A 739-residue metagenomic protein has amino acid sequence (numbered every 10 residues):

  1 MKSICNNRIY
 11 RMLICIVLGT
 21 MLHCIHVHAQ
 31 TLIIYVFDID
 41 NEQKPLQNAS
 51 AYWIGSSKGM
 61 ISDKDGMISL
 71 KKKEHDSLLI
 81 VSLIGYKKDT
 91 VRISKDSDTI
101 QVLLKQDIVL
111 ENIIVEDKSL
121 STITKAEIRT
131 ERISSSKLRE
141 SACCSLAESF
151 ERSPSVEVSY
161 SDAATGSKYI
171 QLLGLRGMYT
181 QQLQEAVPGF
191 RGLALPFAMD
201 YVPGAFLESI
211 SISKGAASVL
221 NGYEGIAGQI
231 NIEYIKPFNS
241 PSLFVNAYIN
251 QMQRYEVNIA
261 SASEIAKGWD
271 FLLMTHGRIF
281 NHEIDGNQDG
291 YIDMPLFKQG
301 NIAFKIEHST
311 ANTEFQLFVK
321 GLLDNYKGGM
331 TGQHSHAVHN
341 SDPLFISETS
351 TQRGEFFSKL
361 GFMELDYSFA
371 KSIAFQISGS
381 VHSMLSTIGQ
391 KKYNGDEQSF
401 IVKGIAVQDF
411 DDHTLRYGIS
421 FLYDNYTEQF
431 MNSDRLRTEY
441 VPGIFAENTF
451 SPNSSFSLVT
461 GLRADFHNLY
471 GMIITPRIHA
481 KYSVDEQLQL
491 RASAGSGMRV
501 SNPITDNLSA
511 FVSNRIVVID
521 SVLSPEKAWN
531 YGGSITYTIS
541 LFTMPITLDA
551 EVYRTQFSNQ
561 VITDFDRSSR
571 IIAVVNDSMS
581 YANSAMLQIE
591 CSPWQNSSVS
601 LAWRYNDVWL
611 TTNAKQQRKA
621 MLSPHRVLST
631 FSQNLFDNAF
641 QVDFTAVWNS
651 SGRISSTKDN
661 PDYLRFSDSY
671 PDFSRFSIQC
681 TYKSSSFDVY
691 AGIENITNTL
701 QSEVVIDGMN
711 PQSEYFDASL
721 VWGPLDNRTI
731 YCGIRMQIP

Functional and structural regions predicted by a protein language model:
N41-E42, A49-I54, S82-Y86, D98-R139 (+2 more regions): Short, acidic, small-residue-rich periplasmic hinge/interaction motif at the N-terminus of Gram-negative outer-membrane
K71, V187-K214, D520: Short acidic/polar hinge/loop motifs at secondary-structure boundaries that mediate gating or recognition
D98-L103, L146-S149, K168-Q171, F197-P203 (+3 more regions): N-terminal periplasmic accessory domains that precede and gate Gram-negative outer-membrane beta-barrel machines
A147-R191: Extracytoplasmic beta-strand/coil segments of soluble accessory domains associated with Gram-negative outer-membrane
F280-N301, N312-I373, G379-E397: Flexible loop and strand-edge segments within Gram-negative outer membrane beta-barrel domains
A370-S386, S483, R491, S524-Y581: Membrane-embedded beta-barrel scaffold of Gram-negative outer-membrane proteins
S451-S455, L548, V552-Q556, N576-T657 (+1 more regions): Gram-negative outer-membrane beta-barrel transporters
W648-T657, T681-P739: C-terminal beta-signal and adjacent terminal beta-strands/loops of Gram-negative outer-membrane beta-barrel proteins
